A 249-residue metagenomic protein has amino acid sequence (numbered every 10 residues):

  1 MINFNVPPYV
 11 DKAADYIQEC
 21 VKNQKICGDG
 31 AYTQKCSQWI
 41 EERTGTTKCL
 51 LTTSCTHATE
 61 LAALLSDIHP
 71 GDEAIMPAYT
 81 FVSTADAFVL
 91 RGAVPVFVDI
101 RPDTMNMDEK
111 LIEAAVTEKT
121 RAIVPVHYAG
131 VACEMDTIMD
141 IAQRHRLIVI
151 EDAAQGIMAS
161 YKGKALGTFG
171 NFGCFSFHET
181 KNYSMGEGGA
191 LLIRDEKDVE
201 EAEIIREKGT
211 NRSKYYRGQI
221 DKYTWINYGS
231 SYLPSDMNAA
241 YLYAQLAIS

Functional and structural regions predicted by a protein language model:
M1-I26, T224-I226: N-terminal "arm"/small-domain region of PLP-dependent enzymes with the aminotransferase-like
V6-P7, D99, Y128, L246: Conserved donor-binding loops in enzymes that form glycosidic bonds
D11, D15-K22, A31-G45, K110-E118 (+3 more regions): Replace "anionic and nucleotidyl ligands
I26-E73, A87-R91, F97-D99, K164: Phosphate-binding glycine-rich loop
T47-K48, D72-E73, I148, E187-G188 (+1 more regions): Short active-site oxyanion
L64-A153, S160: PLP-dependent aminotransferase-like
G156-K162, F169-S249: Active-site region of PLP-dependent enzymes
